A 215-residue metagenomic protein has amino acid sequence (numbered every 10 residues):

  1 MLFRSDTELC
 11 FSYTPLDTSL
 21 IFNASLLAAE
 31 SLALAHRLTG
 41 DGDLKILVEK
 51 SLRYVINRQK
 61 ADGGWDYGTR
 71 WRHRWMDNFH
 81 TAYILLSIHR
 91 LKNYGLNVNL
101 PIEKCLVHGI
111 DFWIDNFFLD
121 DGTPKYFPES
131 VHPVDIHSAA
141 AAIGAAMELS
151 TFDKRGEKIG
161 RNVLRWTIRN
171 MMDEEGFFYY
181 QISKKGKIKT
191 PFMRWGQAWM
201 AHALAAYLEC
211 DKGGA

Functional and structural regions predicted by a protein language model:
M1-A215: Glycan-recognition and catalytic cores of secretory/periplasmic carbohydrate-active enzymes
